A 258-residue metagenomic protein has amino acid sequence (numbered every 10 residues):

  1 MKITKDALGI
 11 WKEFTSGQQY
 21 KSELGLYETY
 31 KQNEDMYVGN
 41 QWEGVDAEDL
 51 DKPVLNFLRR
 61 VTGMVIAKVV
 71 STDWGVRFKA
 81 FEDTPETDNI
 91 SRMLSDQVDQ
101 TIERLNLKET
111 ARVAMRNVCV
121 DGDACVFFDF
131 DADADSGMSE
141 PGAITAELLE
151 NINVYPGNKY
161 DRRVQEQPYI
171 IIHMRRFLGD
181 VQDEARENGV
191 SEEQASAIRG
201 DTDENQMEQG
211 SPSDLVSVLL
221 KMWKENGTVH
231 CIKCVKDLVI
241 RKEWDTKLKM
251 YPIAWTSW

Functional and structural regions predicted by a protein language model:
M1-M250: Extended, helix-rich architectural segments
P252-A254: Active-site cores of enzymes that catalyze phosphoryl transfer or operate on phosphate-rich substrates
T256-W258: Extracellular beta-rich repeat passengers
